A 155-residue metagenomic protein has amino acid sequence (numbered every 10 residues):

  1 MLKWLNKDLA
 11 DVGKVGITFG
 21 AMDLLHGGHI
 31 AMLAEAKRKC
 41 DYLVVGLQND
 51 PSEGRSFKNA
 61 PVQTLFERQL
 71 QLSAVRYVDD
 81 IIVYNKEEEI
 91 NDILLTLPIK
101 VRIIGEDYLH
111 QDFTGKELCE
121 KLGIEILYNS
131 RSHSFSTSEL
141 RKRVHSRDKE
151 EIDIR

Functional and structural regions predicted by a protein language model:
M1-R155: Nucleotidyltransferase catalytic core that binds NTPs
